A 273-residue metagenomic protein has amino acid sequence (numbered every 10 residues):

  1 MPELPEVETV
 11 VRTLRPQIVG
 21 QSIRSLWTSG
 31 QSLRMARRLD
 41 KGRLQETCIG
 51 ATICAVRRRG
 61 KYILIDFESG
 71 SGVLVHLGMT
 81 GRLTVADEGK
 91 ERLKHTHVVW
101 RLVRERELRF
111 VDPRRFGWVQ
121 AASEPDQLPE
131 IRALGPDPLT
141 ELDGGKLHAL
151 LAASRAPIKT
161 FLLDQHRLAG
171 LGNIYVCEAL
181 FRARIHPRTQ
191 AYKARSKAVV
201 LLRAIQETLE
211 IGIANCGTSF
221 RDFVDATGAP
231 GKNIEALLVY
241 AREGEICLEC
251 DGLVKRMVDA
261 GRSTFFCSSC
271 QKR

Functional and structural regions predicted by a protein language model:
M1-R273: Structured catalytic/nucleic-acid-binding cores of DNA maintenance enzymes
